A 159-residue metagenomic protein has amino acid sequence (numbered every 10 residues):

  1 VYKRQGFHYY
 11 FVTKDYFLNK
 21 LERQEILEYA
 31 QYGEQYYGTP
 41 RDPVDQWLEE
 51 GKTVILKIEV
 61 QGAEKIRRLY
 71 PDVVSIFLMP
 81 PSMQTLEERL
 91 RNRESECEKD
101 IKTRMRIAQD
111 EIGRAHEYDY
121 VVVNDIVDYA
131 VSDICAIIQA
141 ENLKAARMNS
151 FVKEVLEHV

Functional and structural regions predicted by a protein language model:
V1-Y2: Short, small-residue-biased leader/transition segments that mark boundaries at the very start of proteins
G6, L27-E34, N92-K99: Flexible beta-alpha connector loops of hexameric P-loop NTPases
F7-D15: Conserved NTP-binding/hydrolysis module of P-loop NTPases
Y10, V74-I76, Y120-V122: Hydrophobic/aromatic beta-strand patches that form the interior of the parallel beta-sheet core in alpha/beta enzyme
D15-E25, T39-E94, I112: ATP-dependent NMP and nucleoside kinases share a basic, alpha-helical "lid"
S95-E96, G113-V159: NTP-dependent small-molecule kinase module
